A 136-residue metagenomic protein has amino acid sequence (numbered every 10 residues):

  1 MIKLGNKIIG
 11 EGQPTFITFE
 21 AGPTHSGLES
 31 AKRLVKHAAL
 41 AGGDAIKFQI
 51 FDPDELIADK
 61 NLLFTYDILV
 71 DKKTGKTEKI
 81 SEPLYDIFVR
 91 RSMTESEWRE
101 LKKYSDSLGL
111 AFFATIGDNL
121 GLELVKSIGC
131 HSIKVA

Functional and structural regions predicted by a protein language model:
M1-T18, W98: N-terminal amphipathic alpha-helix/helix-capping segment at the start of soluble metabolic enzymes
G12-T18, Y104-F113, G129-S132: Short beta-strand/loop segments at the ligand-binding rim of alpha/beta enzyme cores
E20, A38, V125: Conserved, mostly hydrophobic/aromatic
G22-T24, Q49-P53, G117-N119, A136: Active-site beta-loop-alpha junctions enriched in small/polar residues
T24-L40, M93-S96: Glycine-rich anion/phosphate-binding loops
G42, K126-I133: Glycine-enriched alpha-helix->loop->beta-strand junction motifs that scaffold or abut catalytic
D44-S92, G121: Glycine-rich, proline-tolerant flexible connector loops at the mouths of alpha/beta enzymes
I87-M93, L110-D118, H131-A136: Catalytic beta/alpha-barrel core
